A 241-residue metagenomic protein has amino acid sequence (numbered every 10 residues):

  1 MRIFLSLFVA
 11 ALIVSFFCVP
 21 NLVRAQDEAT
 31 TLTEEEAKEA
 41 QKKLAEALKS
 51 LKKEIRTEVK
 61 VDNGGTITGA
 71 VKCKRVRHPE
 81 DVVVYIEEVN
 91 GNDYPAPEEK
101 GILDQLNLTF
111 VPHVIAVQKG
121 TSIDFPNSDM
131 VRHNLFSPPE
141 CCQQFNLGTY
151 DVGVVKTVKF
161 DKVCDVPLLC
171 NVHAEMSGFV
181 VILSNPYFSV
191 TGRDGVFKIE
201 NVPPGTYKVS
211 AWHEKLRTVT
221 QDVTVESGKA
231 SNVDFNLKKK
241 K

Functional and structural regions predicted by a protein language model:
M1-F4: Positively charged n-region of N-terminal signal peptides that target proteins for export
L7-F17: Bacterial N-terminal signal peptides
F16-V19, G195: Proteins with a high burden of low-complexity, intrinsically disordered sequence enriched in S/T/G/P/A and R, requiring
C18-E28: Signal peptide processing junction and immediate N-terminal pro/mature segment of secreted/exported proteins
D27-K241: Extracytoplasmic copper-binding redox domains, predominantly the cupredoxin/blue-copper superfamily
